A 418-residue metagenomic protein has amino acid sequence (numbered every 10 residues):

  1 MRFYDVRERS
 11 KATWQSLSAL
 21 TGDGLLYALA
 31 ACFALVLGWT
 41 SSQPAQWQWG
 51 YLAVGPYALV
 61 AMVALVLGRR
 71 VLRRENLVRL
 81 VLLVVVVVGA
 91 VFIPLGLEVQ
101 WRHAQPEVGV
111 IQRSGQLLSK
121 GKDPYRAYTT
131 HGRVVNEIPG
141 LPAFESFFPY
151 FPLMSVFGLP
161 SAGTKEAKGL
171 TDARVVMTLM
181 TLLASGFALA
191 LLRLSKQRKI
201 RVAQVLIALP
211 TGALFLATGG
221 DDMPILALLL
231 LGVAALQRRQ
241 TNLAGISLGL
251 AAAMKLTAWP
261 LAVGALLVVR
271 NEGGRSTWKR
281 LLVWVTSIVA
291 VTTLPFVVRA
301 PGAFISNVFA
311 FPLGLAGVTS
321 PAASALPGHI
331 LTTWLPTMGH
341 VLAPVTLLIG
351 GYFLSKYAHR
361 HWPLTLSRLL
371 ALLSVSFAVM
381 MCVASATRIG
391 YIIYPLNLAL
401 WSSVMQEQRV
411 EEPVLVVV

Functional and structural regions predicted by a protein language model:
M1-L83, A90-V233, V269-I392, L396 (+1 more regions): Primarily membrane-embedded glycan-assembly and transfer machineries that use lipid-linked glycans
V84-V86, V416-V417: Nucleotide-activated chemistry modules centered on ATP-dependent adenylation/adenylyltransferase
N242, I246-R270, V291, S385-Y391: Transmembrane helices and adjacent periplasmic/lumenal helix-loop junctions of polyprenol-phosphate-dependent
L243, S276, P321, E411-V414: Juxtamembrane helix-loop transition sites at the ends of transmembrane segments in multi-pass membrane proteins
G245-L248, I393-L396, V410-P413: Composition- and surface-driven signal marking solvent-exposed, interaction-prone regions in large proteins
S403-V418: A juxtamembrane structural motif centered on a specific transmembrane helix
